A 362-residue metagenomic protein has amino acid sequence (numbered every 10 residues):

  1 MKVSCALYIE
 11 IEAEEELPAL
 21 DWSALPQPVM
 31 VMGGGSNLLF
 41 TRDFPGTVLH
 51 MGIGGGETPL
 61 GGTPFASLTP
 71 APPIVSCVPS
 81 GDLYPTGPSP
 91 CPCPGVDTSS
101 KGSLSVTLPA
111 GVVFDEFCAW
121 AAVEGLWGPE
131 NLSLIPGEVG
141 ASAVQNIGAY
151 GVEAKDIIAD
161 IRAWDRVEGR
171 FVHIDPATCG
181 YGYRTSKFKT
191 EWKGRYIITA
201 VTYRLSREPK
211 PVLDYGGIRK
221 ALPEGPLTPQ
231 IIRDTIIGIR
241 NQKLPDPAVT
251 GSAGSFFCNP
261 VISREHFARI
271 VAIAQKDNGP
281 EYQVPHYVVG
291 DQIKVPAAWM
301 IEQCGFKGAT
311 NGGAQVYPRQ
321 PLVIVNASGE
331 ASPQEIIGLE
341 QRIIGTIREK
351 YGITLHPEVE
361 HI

Functional and structural regions predicted by a protein language model:
M1-E168: Anion-binding (especially nucleotide phosphate/pyrophosphate-binding) glycine-rich loop and adjoining beta-alpha core
S23, S99, G125-G128, K189 (+3 more regions): Generic detector of short alpha-helix boundary/capping microenvironments and adjacent low-complexity segments
L38, F171-Q334, G338, K350-I362: Phosphate/pyrophosphate- and phosphate-bearing ligand-binding catalytic cores of soluble enzymes
I343: Phosphate/pyrophosphate-binding loops and the adjoining catalytic core of nucleotide-dependent enzymes
